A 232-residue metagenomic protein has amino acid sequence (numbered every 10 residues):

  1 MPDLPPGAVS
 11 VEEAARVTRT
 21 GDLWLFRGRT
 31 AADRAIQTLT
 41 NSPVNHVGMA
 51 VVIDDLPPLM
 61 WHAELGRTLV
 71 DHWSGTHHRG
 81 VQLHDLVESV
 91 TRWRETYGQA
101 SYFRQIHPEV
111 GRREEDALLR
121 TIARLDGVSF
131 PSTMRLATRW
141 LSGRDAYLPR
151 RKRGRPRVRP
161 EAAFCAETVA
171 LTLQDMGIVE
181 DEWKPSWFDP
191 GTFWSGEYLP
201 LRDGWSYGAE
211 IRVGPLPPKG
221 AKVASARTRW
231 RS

Functional and structural regions predicted by a protein language model:
M1-S232: Cysteine-nucleophile amide-bond enzymes
